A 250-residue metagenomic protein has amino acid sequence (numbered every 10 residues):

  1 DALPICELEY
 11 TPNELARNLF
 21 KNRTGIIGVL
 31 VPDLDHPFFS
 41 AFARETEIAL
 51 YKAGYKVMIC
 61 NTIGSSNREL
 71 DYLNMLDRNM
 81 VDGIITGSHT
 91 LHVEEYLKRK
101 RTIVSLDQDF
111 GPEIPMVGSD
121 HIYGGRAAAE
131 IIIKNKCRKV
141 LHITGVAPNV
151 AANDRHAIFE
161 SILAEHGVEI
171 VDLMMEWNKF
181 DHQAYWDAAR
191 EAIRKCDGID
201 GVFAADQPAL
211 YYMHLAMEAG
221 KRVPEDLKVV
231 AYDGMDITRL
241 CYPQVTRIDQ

Functional and structural regions predicted by a protein language model:
L8-N13, N67, I85-S88, Q183 (+2 more regions): Short gly/ser/thr-rich secondary-structure transition/capping motifs
N13-T24: Short helix-loop hinge/linker segments at domain boundaries
N22-E130, K134, E191-R194, G198: Alpha-helical recognition/docking segments in bacterial nutrient-uptake and carbohydrate-utilization systems
L30, G87, L106, I143-V146 (+2 more regions): Conserved residues at the C-terminal ends of beta-strands
I85, V104, P115-V117, L141-I143 (+2 more regions): Hydrophobic/aromatic beta-strand patches that form the interior of the parallel beta-sheet core in alpha/beta enzyme
T90, L141, N153-T238, R247: Hydrophobic alpha-helical
